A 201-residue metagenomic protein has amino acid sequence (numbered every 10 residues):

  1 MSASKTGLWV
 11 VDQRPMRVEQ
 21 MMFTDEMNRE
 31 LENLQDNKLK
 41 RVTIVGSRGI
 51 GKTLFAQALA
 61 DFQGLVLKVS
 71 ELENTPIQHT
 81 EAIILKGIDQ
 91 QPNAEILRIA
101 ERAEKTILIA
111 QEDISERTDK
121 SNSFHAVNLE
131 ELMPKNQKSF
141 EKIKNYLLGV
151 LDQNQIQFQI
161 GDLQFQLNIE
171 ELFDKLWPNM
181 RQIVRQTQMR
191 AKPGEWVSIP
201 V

Functional and structural regions predicted by a protein language model:
M1-K38, D61-F62: A short, basic N-terminal segment
N37-F55: Walker A/P-loop nucleotide-binding motif
A60-S70: Post-Walker A helix-loop "phosphate-sensing" segment adjacent to the P-loop in P-loop NTPases
K68-E95, A100: Conserved P-loop NTPase "ATPase switch" module shared by AAA+ and STAND
I84-K86, K105-E112: Structural recognition of the conserved hydrophobic beta-strand(s) that form the central parallel beta-sheet of P-loop
D113-A126: Short regulatory helix/loop adjacent to the ATP-binding pocket of P-loop NTPases
V127-L167: Conserved small helical "lid"/interfacial subdomain of P-loop NTPases
F165-Q166, D174-Q188: The conserved phosphate-sensing helix
